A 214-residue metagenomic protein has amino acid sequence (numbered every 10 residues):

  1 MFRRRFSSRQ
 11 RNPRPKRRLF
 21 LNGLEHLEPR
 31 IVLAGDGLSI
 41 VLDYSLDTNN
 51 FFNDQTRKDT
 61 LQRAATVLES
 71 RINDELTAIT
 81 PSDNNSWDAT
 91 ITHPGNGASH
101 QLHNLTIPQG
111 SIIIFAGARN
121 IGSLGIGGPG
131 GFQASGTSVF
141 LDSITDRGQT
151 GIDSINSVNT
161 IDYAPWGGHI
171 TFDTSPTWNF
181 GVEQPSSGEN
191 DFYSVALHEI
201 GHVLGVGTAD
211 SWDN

Functional and structural regions predicted by a protein language model:
M1-G37: Subset of Sec-pathway N-terminal targeting signals
L33-L197, H202-N214: Extracellular zinc-dependent metalloprotease catalytic-domain scaffold
